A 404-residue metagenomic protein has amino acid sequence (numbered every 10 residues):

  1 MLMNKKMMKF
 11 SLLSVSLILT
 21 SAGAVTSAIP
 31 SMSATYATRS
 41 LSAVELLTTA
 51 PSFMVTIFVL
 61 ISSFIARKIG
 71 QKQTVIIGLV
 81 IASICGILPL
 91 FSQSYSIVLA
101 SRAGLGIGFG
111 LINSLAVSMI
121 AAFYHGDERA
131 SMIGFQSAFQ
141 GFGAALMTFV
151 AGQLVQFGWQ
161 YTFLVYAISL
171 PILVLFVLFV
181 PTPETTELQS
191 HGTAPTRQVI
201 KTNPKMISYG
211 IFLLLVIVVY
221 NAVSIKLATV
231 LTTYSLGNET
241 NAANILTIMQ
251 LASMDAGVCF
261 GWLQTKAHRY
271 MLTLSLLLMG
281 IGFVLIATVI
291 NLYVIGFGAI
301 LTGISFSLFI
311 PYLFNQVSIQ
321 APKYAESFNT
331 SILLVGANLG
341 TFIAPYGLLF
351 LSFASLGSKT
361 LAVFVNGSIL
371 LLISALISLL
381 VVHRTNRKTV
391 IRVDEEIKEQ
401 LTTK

Functional and structural regions predicted by a protein language model:
T26, K205-Q250: Extracytoplasmic gate region of multi-pass secondary transporters
T38, G70, F91-S96, H125 (+1 more regions): Helix-breaking motifs and short loop linkers at transmembrane-helix boundaries and internal kinks in secondary membrane
I57-Y95: Conserved MFS/SLC helix-loop-helix module at the cytosolic interface between two early adjacent transmembrane helices
F58-Q71, A256-H268, S352: Helix-to-loop junctions at the C-terminal end of transmembrane segments in multipass secondary transporters
C85, S96-G104, Y293-L301: Paired small-residue
Y95, S101-Q140: Cytoplasmic helix-loop-helix junction between adjacent transmembrane helices in 12-TM secondary transporters
G126-D127, F135-P181: Helix-loop-helix hairpin linking two adjacent transmembrane segments in secondary transporters
S318-G357: A late C-terminal transmembrane helix in Major Facilitator Superfamily
